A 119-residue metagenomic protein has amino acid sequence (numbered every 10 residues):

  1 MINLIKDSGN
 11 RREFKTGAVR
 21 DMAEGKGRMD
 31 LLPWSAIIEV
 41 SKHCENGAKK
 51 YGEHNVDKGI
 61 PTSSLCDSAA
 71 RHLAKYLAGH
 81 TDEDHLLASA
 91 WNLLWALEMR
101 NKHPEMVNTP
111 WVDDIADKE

Functional and structural regions predicted by a protein language model:
M1-E119: Intrinsically disordered, low-complexity regulatory regions that flank transcription factor DNA-binding cores
